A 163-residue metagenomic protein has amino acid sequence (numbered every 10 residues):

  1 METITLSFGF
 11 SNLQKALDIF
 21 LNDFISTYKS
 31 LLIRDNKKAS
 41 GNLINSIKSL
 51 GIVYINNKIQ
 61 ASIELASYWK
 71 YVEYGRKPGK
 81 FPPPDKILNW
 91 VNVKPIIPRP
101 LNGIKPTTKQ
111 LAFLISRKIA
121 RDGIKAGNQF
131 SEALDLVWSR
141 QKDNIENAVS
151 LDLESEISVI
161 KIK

Functional and structural regions predicted by a protein language model:
M1-I52: Charge-rich, low-complexity N-terminal segments
N42-K163: Charged, low-complexity interaction tracts
